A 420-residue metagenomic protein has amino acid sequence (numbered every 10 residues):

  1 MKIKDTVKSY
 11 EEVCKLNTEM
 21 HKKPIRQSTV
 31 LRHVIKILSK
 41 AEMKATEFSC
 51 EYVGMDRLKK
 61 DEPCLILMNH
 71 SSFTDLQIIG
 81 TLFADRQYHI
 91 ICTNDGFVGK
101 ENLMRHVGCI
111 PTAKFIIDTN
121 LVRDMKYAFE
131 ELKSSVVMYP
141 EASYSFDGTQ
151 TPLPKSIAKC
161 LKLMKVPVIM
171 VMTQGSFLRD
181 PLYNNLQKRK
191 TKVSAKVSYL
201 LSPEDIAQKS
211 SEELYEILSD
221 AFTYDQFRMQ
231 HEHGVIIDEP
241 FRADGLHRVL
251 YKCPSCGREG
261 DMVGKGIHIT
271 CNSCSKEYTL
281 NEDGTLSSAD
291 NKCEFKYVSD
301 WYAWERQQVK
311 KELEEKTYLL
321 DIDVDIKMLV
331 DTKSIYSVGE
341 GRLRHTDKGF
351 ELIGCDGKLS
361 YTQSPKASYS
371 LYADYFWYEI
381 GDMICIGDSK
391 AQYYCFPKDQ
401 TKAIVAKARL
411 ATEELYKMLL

Functional and structural regions predicted by a protein language model:
M1-S9, C355: Soluble, non-transmembrane catalytic domains of enzymes that act on hydrophobic metabolites at membranes
Q27-T29, I35, M43-E216, E232-H233 (+10 more regions): Soluble catalytic domains of membrane acyltransferases
E212-V249: A conserved mid-domain beta-alpha-beta active-site/ligand-binding segment of alpha/beta enzyme cores
D238-C293: Cys/His-rich short segments
H268, S275-E277, D347-E351, M383: Structural motif
E277, Y336, G357-Y361, S389-P397 (+1 more regions): Short, surface-exposed beta-strand/loop "edge" segments at domain boundaries and coil↔beta transitions
T279-K358: Long, charge-rich boundary regions
A367-L420: Acidic, Ser/Thr- and proline-rich intrinsically disordered linker/docking segments of eukaryotic scaffolds
